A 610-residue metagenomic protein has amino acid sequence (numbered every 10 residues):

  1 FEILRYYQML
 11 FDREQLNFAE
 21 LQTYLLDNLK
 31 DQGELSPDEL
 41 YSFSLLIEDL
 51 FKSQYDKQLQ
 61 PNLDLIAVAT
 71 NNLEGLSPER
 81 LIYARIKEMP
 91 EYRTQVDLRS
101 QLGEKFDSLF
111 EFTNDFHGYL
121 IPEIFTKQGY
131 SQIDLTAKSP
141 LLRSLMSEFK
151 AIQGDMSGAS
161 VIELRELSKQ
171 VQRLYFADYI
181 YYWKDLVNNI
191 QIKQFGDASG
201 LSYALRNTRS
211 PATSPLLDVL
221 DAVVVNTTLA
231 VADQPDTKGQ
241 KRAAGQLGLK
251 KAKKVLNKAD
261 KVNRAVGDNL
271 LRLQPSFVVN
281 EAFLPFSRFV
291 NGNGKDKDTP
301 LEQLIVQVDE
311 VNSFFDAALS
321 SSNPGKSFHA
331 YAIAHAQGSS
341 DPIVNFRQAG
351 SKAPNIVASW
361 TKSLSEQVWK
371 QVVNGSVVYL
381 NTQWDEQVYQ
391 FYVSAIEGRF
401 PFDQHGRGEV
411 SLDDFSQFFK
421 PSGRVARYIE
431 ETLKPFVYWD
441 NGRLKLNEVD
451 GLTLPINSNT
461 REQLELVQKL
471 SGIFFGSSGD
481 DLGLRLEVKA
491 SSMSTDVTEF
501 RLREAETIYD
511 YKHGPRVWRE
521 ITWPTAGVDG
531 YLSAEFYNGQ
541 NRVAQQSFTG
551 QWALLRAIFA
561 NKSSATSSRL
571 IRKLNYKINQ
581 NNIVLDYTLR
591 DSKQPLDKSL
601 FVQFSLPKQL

Functional and structural regions predicted by a protein language model:
F1-L610: C-terminal domain/tail detector
